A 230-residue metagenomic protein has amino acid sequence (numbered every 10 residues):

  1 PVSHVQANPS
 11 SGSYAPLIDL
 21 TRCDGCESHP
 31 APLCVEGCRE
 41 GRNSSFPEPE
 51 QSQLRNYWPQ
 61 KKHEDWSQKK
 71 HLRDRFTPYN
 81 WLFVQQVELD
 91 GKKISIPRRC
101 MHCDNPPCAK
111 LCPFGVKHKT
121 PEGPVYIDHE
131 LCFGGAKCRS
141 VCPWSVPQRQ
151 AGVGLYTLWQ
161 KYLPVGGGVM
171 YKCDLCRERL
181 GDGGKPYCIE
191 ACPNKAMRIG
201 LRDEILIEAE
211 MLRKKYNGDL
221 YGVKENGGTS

Functional and structural regions predicted by a protein language model:
P1-S230: Non-ligating segments of multi-cofactor redox enzymes
